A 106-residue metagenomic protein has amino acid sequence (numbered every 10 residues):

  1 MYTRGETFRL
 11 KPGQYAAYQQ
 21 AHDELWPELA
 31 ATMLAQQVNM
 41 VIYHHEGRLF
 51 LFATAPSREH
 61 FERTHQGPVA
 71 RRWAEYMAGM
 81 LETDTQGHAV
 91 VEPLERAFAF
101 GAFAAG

Functional and structural regions predicted by a protein language model:
M1-Y2, H44: Short, flexible turn/loop "capping" segments at secondary-structure junctions
Y2-A17: Short glycine-/aliphatic-rich beta-strand segments at the starts of folded cytosolic domains
E6, Y18, H22, L51: Hydrophobic pocket/interface hotspot
Q14-Q37: Short amphipathic alpha-helical segments
A16-Y18, F52, F61-R63: Short acidic, gly/pro-rich beta-turn/loop elements at beta-sheet edges and active-site/ligand-binding grooves
A30-R58: Short, glycine- and small/hydrophobic-rich beta-strand elements in well-ordered beta-sheets
T32-Q36, P56-E92: An amphipathic, aromatic/His-enriched active-site/gating alpha helix that lines ligand/cofactor pockets
G87-G106: Short, low-order "capping/linker" segments at domain edges
